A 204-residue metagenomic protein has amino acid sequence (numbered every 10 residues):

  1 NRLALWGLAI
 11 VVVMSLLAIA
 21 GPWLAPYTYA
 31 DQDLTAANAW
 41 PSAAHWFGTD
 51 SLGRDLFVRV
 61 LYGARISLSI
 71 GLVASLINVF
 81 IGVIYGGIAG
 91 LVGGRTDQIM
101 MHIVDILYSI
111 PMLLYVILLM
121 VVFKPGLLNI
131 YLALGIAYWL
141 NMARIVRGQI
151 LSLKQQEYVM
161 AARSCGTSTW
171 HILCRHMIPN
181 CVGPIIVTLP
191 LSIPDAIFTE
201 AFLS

Functional and structural regions predicted by a protein language model:
N1-V83, G87-I88, G94, S109 (+2 more regions): Gly/Trp-centered helix-boundary motif
L5-A9, I99, W170, C174: Signature of the 12-TM Major Facilitator Superfamily
A18-P22, V116, M120, L173 (+1 more regions): Structural signal for membrane-spanning alpha-helices in multi-pass inner-membrane proteins, emphasizing helix cores
W46, D50, L56, F80-I81 (+4 more regions): Generic hydrophobic transmembrane alpha-helix motif, especially the helices
R65-I81, W170-F202: Transmembrane alpha-helices
